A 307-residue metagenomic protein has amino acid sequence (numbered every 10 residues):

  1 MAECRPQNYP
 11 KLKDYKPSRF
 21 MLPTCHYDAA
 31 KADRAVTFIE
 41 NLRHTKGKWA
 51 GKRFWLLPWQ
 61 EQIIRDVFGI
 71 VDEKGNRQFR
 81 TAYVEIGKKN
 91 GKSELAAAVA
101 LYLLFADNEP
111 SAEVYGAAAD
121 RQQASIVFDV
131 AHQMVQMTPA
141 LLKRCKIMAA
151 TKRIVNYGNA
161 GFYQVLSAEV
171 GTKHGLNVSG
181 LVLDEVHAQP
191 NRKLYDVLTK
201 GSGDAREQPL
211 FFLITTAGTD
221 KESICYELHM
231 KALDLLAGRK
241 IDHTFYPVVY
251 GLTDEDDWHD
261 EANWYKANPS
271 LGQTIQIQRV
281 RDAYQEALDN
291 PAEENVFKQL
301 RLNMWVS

Functional and structural regions predicted by a protein language model:
M1-S307: Phosphate/NTP-binding elements of NTP-utilizing enzymes
